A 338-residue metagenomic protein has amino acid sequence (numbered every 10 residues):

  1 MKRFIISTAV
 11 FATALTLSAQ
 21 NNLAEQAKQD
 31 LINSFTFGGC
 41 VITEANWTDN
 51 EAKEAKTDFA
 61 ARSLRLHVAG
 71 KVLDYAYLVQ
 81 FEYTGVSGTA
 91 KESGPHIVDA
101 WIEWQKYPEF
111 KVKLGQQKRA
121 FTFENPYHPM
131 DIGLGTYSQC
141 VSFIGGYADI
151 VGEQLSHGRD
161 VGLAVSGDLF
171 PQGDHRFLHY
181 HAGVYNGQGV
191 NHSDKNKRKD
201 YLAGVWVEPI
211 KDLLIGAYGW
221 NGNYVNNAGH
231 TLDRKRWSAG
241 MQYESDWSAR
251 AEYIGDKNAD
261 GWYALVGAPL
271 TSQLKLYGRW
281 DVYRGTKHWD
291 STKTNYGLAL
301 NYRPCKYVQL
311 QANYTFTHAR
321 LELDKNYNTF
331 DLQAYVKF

Functional and structural regions predicted by a protein language model:
M1-K28, C140: Cleavable N-terminal export/targeting peptides
A24-T48, K53-G187, K197-Y201, W206-I215 (+3 more regions): Outer membrane beta-barrel
E44-E51, E82-G88, F121, Q172 (+5 more regions): Sequence/structural signature of outer-membrane beta-barrel proteins
K53-A60, T89-I97, E153-H157, S193-R198 (+4 more regions): Replace "Gram-negative outer membrane beta-barrel proteins" with "bacterial and organellar outer membrane beta-barrel
G70-D74, Y107, E244-S245, K257 (+1 more regions): A generic beta-sheet turn/junction motif
G204-T286: Detector for outer-membrane/organellar transmembrane beta-barrel domains, recognizing the amphipathic beta-strand
L265-P269, Q273-Q311, T315: Outer membrane beta-barrel transmembrane domains
Y302, N326-F338: Outer-membrane beta-barrel "beta-signal"
